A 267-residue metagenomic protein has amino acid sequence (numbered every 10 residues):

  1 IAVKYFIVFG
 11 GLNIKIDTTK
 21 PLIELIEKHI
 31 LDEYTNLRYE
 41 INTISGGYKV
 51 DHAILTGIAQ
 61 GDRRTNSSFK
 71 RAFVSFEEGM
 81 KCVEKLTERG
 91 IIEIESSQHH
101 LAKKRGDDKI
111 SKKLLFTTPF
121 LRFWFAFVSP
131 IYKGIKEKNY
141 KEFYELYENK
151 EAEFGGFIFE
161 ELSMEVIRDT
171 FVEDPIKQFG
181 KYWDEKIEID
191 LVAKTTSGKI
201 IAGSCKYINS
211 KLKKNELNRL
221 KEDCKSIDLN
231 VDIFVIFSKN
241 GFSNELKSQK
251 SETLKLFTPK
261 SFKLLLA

Functional and structural regions predicted by a protein language model:
I1-N36: Amphipathic alpha-helical "lid/sensor" segments that cap RecA-like P-loop NTPase cores
Y5-I16, I58, I167, C224-D228 (+1 more regions): Alpha-helix C-terminal capping segments
E24-K186: Accessory nucleic acid-recognition modules appended to NTPase machines
S111-A267: A cross-kingdom feature that marks ATP-driven nucleic-acid transaction machinery
